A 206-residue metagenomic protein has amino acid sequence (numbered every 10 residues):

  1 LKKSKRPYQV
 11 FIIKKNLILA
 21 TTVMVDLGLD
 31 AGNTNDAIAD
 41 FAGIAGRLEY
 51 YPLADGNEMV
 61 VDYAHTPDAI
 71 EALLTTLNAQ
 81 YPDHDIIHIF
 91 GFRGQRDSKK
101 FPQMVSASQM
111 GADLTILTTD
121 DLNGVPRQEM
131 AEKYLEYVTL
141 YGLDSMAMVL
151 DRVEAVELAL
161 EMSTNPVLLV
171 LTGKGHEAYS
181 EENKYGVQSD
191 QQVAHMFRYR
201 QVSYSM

Functional and structural regions predicted by a protein language model:
L1-K3, E58: Short, mixed charged/polar active-site loops that provide acid/base catalysis or chelate metal/phosphate cofactors
K3-F11: A short glycine-threonine-serine/GTX helix/turn-capping micro-motif
V10, L19-G32, D36-G46, Y50-M206: ATP-dependent carboxylate-amine ligase
